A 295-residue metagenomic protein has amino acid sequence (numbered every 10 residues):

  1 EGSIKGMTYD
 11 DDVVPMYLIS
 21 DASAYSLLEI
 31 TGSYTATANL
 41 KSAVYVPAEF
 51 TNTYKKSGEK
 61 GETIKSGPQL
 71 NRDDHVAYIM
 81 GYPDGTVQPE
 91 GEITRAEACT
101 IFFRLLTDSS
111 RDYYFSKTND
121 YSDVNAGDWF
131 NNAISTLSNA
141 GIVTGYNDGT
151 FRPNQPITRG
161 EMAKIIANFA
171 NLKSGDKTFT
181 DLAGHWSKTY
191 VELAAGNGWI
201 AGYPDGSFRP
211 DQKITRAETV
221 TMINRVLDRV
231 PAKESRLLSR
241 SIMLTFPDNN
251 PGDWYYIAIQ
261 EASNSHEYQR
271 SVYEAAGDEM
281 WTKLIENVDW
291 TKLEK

Functional and structural regions predicted by a protein language model:
E1-G58: Solvent-exposed loop/turn and edge beta-strand elements of beta-rich ligand-binding domains
Y34, V44, R159, A163-I166: Generic signature of intrinsically disordered, low-complexity, basic-rich segments and short cationic peptides
K56-C99, F103-N131, N139-G160, A167-Y190 (+2 more regions): Feature responds to low-complexity, polar/acidic, surface-exposed segments characteristic of secreted/exported proteins
A163, R216-T221: Surface-exposed interaction/gating patches
G198: Membrane-interfacial amphipathic helices and adjacent loop/beta segments that form the lipid-substrate binding surface
